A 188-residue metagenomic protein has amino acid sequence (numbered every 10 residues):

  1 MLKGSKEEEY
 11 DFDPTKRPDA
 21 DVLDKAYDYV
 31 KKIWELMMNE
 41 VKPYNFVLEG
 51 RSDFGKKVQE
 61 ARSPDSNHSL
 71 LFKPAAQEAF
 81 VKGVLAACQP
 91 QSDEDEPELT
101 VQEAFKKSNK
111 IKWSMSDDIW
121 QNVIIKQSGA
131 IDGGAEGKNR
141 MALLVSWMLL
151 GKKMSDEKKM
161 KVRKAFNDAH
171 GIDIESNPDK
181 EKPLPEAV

Functional and structural regions predicted by a protein language model:
M1-V188: Accessory terminal alpha-helical modules
